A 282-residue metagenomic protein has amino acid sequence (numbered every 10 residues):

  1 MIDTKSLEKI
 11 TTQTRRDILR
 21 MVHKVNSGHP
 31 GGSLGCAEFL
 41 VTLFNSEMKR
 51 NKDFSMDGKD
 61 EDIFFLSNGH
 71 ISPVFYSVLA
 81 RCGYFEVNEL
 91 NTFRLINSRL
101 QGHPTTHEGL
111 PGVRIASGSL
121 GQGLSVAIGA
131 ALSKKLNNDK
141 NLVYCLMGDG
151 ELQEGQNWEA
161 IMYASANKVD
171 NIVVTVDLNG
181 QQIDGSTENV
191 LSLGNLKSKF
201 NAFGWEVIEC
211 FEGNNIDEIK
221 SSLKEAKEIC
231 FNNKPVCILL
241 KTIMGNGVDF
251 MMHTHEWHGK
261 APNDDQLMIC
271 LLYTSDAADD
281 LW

Functional and structural regions predicted by a protein language model:
T11-S27, D177-N179: N-terminal capping segment at the start of a domain
I18-M21, S33-A166: Cofactor-binding active-site loop characterized by glycine-rich and histidine/acidic residues
C82, V190, M252-E256: Short secondary-structure boundary/capping segments
L110-G112, A116-S119, L124-C230: Thiamine diphosphate
N233-L240: Active-site regions of oxyanion-processing enzymes, predominantly non-cytosolic
L240-M251: SF2 helicase motor core recognition
T254-L272: C-terminal end-helix/capping segment
Y273-W282: Single conserved hydrophobic/aromatic residue that forms the stacking wall/gate of nucleotide- or nucleobase-binding
